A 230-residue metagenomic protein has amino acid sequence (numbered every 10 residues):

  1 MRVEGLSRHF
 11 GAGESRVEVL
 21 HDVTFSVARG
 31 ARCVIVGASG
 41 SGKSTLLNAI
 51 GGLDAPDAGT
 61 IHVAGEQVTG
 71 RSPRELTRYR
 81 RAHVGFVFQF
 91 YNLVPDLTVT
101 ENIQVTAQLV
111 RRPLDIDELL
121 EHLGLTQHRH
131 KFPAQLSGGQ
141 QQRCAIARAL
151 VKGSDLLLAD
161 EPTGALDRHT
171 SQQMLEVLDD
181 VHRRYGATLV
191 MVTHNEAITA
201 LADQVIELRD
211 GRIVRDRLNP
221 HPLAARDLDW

Functional and structural regions predicted by a protein language model:
M1-L208, I213: ABC family nucleotide-binding domain
R212-W230: Conserved beta-strand-loop-alpha-helix hinge in the C-terminal portion of ABC ATPase nucleotide-binding domains
